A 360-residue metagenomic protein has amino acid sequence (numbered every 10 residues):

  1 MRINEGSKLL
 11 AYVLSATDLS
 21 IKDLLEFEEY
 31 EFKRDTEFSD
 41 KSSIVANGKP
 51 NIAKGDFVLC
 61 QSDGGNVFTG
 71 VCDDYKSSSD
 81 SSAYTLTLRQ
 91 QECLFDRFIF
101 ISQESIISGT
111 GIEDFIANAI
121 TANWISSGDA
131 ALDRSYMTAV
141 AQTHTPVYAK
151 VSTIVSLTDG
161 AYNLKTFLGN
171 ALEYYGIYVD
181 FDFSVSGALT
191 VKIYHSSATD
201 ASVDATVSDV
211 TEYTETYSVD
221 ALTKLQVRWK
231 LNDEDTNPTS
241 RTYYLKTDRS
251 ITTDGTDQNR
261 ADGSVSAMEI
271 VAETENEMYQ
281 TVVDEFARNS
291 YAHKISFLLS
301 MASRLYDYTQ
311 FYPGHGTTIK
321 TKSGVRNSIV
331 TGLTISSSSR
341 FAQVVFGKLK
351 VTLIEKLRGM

Functional and structural regions predicted by a protein language model:
M1-D114: Beta-strand-rich assembly/attachment modules of structural machines
M1-G6, P50, S105-I107, G111 (+8 more regions): Acidic, small/polar-enriched beta strand-loop surface segments
E28-E29, A130-A131, G314: Short structured motifs
T36-F38, S78-D80, G160, V185 (+2 more regions): Solvent-exposed loop and beta-edge segments used for protein-protein assembly and interaction
L59-R89, D180, H315-F346: Short beta-strand and beta-hairpin "edge-sheet" elements
D80-A83, R89-S218: Charged- and aromatic-enriched interaction segments used to assemble and dock large macromolecular complexes
Q90, W229, K348: Flexible glycine-/small-residue-rich
